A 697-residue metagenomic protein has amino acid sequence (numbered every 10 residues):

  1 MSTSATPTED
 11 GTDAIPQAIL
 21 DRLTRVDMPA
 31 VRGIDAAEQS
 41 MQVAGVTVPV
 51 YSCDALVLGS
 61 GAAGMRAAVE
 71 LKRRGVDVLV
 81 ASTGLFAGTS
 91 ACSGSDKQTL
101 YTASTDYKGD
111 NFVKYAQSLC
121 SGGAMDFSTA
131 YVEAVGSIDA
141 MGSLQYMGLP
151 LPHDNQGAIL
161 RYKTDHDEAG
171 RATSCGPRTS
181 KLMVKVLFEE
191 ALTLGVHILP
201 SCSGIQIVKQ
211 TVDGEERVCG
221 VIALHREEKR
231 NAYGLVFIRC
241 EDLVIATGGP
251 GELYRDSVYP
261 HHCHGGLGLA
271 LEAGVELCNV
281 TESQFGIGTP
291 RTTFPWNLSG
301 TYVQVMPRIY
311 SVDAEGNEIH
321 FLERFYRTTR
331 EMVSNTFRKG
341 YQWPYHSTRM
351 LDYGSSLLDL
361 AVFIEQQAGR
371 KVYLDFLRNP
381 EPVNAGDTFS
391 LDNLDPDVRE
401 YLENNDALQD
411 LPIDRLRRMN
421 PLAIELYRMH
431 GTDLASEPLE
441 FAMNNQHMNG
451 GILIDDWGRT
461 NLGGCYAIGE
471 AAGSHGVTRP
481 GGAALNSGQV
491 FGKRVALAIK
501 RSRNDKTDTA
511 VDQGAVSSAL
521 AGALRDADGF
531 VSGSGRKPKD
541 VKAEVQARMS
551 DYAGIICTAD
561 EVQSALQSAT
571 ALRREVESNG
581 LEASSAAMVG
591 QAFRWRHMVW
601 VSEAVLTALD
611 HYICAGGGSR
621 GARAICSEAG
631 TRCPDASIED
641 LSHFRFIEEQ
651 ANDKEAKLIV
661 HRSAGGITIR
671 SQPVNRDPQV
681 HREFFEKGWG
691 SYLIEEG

Functional and structural regions predicted by a protein language model:
S2-A55, E216, G690-I694: Extreme N-terminal leader/targeting segments of oxidoreductases
V50-C53, R230-D242, N461: Core beta-strand elements of the Rossmann-like FAD/NAD(P) dinucleotide-binding domain in flavoenzyme oxidoreductases
D54-V80: N-terminal Rossmann-like FAD-binding beta1-loop-alpha1 element of flavoenzymes
R73-G94: Glycine-rich FAD pyrophosphate-binding loop
A140-Y233, A246, T289-T301, D375 (+3 more regions): Conserved redox-cofactor binding core of oxidoreductases
R239-N297, T478, G482-A498: Glycine-rich loop(s) and the adjacent beta-strand/alpha-helix scaffold that form part
E276-L422, A498-R501: An anion/pyrophosphate-binding glycine-rich loop and adjacent beta-alpha core in soluble alpha-beta enzymes
N504-A587: Long, amphipathic alpha-helical stalk/connector segments used for oligomerization, subunit docking, or mechanical
